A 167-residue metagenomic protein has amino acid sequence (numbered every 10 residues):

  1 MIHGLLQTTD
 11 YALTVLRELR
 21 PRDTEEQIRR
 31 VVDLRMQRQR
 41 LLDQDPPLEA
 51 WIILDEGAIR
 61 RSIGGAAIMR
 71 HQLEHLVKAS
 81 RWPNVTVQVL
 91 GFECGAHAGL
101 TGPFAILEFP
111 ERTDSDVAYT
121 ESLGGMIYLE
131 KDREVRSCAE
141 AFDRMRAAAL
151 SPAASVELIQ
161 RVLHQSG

Functional and structural regions predicted by a protein language model:
M1-G167: Hydrophobic protein-protein interaction segments
